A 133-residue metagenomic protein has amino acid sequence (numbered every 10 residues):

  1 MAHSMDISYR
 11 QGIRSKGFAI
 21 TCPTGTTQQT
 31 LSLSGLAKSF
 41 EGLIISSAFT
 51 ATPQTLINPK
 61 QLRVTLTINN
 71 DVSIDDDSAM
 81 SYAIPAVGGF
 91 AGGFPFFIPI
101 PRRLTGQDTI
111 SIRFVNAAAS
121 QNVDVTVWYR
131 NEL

Functional and structural regions predicted by a protein language model:
M1-L133: Beta-strand-centric surfaces of beta-sandwich/beta-rich domains
